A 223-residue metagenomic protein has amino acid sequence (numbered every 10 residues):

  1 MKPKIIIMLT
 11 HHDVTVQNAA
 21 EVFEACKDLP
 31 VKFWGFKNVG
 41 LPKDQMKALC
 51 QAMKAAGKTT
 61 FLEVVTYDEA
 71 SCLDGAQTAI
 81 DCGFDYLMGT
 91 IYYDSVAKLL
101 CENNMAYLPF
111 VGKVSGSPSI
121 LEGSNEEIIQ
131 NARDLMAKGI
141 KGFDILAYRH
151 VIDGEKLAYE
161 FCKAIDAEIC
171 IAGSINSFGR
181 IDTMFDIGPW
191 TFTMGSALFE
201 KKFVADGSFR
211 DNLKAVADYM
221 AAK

Functional and structural regions predicted by a protein language model:
M1-T10, C50-A55, L100-I120, G154-K163: N-terminal small/glycine-rich loop or linker at the start of catalytic domains across soluble metabolic enzymes
M1-T60, Y67-C82, R133-A137, F178 (+1 more regions): Conserved N-terminal beta1-alpha1 strand-loop-helix module at the mouth
P3-T10, K32-F36, T60-V64, Y86-G89 (+4 more regions): Hydrophobic faces of well-ordered beta-strands that scaffold small-molecule active sites in alpha/beta enzyme cores
N38, C82-S95, K138-H150, S174-I175 (+1 more regions): Glycine-rich phosphate-binding active-site loops on the catalytic face of alpha/beta enzymes
K47, E122-Q130, D153-Y159, D206-L213: Charged helix-capping and loop-helix junction motifs
M53, A97-L100, N104-A106, F185 (+1 more regions): C-terminal helical cap(s) of enzyme catalytic domains, especially alpha/beta-barrels
G57, V65, E69-H150, Y219-A221: Conserved anion-binding
E69-D81, G123, E127-Q130, K163-M194: Catalytic cores of alpha/beta
